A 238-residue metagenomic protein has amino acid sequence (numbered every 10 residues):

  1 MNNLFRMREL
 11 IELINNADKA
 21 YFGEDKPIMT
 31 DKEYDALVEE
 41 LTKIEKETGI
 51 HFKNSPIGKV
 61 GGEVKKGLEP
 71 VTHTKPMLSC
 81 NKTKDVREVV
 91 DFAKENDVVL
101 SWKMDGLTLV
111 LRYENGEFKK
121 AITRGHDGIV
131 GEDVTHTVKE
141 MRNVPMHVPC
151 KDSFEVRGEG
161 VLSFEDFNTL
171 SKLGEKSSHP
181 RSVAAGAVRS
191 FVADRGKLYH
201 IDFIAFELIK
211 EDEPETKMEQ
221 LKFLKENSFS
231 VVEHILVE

Functional and structural regions predicted by a protein language model:
M1-E238: RNA/tRNA-interacting regions in translation and RNA-turnover enzymes
